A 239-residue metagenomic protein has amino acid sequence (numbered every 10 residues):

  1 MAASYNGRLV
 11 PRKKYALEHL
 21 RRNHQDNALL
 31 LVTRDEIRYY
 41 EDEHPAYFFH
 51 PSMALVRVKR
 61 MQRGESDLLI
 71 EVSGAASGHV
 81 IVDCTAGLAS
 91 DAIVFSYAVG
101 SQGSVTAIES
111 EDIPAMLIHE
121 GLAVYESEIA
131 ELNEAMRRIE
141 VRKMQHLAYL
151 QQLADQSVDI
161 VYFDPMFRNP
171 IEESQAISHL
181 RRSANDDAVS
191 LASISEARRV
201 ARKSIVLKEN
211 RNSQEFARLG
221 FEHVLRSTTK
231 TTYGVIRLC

Functional and structural regions predicted by a protein language model:
M1-V80, A89: S-adenosyl-L-methionine
V80, S104, K203-S204: Residues at the starts of beta-strands that form the adenosine-phosphate
V82-D91, S157-S174: Conserved proline-anchored active-site loop of SAM-dependent methyltransferases that bridges a beta-strand
L88-Q102: Conserved SAM-binding loop of SAM-dependent methyltransferases across substrates and taxa, primarily the Class I
I108-I160: S-adenosyl-L-methionine
P165-S193: Mobile active-site "lid"/loop adjacent to the S-adenosyl-L-methionine
S190-R237: Conserved Class I SAM-dependent methyltransferase catalytic core
